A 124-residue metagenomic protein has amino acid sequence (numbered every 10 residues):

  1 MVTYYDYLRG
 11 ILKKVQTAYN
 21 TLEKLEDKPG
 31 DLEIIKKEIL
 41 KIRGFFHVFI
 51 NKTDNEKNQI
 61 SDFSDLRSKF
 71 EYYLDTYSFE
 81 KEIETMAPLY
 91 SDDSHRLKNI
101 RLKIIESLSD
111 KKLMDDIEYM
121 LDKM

Functional and structural regions predicted by a protein language model:
M1-F45, M114, L121: Short terminal alpha-helical segments
V2-Y5, H47, E71, P88: Intrinsically disordered, low-complexity segments enriched in small/polar residues
T21-E84: Amphipathic alpha-helical interaction modules
Y72-M124: Amphipathic alpha-helical binding modules
